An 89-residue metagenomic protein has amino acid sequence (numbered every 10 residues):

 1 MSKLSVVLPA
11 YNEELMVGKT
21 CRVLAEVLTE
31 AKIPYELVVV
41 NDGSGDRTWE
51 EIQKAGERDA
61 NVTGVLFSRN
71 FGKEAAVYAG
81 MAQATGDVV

Functional and structural regions predicted by a protein language model:
M1-V89: Structured catalytic core of nucleotide-sugar glycosyltransferases
